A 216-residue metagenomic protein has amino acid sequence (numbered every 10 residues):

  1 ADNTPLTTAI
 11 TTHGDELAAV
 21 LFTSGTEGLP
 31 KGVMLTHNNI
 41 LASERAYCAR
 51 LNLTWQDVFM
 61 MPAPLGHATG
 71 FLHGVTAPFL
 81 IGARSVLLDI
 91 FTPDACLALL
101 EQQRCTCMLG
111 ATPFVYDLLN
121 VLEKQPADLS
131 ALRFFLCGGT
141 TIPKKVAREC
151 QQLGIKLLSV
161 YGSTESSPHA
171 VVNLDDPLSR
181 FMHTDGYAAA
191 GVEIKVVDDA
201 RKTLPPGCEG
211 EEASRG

Functional and structural regions predicted by a protein language model:
A1, K31-M34, M61, A83-I90 (+1 more regions): Short beta-strand->loop structural element characteristic of the AMP-binding/adenylate-forming
N3-F22, L29, N52-V58: Conserved pre-ATP/AMP-binding loop-to-beta segment of ANL
T11-T12, H183-A188, T203: Short Gly/Pro-enriched turn/cap motifs at secondary-structure boundaries
L17, T23-T26, F59, L65 (+6 more regions): Conserved S/T- and glycine-rich ATP-binding loop of Class I adenylate-forming
A18-R45: Conserved AMP-binding A3 loop
L41-V58, G66-C107, V121: Conserved AMP-binding/adenylation subdomain of ANL enzymes
L80, C105-G110, L119-R180, E193 (+1 more regions): Gly/Ser/Thr-rich phosphate-binding loop
E193-R215: Conserved beta-loop-beta connector loops within the AMP-binding
